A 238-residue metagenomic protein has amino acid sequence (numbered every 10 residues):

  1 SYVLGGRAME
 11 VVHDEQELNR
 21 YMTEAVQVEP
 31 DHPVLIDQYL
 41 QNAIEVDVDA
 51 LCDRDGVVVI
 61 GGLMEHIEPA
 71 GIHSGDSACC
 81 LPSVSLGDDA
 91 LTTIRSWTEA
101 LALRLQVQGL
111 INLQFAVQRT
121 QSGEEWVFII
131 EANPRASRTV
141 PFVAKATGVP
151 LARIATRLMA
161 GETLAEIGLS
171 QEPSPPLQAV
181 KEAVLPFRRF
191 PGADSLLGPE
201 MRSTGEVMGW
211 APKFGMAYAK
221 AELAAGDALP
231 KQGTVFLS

Functional and structural regions predicted by a protein language model:
Y2-S238: ATP-dependent carboxylate activation and anion-phosphoryl transfer catalytic cores that bind Mg-ATP to form
